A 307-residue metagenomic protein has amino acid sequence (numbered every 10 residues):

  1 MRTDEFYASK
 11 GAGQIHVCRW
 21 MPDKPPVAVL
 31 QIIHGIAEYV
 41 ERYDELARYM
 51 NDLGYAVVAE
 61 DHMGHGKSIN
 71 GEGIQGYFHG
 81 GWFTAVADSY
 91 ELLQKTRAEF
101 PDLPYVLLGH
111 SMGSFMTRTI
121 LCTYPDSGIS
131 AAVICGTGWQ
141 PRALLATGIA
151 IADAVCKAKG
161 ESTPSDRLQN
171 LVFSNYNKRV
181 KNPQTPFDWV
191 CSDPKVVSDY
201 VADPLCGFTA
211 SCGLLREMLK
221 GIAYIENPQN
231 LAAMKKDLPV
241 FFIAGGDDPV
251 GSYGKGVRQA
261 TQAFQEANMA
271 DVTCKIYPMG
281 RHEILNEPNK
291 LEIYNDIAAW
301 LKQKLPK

Functional and structural regions predicted by a protein language model:
M1-K24: N-terminal cap/lid segment of alpha/beta-hydrolase-fold proteins
V27, H34-E38, S111-M112, G246-D247: Active-site glycine-rich loops that stabilize anionic/oxyanionic intermediates across multiple enzyme folds
R42-E72: Conserved alpha/beta-hydrolase
F78-R97: Alpha/beta-hydrolase active-site loop
F100-S111: Alpha/beta-hydrolase fold nucleophile elbow
T117-L205: Alpha/beta-hydrolase-fold enzymes
F242-A244: Short beta-strand/loop motif that positions the catalytic acidic residue of the alpha/beta-hydrolase fold
A267, D271-K307: Catalytic active-site module of serine/aspartate enzymes centered on a nucleophile-bearing elbow/loop
